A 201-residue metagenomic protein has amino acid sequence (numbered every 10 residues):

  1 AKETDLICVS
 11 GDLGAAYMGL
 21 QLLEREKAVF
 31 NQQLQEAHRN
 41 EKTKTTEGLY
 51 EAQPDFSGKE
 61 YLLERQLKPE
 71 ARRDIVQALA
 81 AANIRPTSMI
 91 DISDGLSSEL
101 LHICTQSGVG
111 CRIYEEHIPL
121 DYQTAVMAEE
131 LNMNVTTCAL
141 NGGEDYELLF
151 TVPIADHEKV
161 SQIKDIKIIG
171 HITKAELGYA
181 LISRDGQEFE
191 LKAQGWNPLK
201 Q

Functional and structural regions predicted by a protein language model:
A1-Q77: Short, acidic (Asp/Glu-rich) active-site segment that either coordinates a divalent metal cofactor
A81, P86-Q201: Glycine-/charge-enriched secondary-structure boundary and capping motifs
